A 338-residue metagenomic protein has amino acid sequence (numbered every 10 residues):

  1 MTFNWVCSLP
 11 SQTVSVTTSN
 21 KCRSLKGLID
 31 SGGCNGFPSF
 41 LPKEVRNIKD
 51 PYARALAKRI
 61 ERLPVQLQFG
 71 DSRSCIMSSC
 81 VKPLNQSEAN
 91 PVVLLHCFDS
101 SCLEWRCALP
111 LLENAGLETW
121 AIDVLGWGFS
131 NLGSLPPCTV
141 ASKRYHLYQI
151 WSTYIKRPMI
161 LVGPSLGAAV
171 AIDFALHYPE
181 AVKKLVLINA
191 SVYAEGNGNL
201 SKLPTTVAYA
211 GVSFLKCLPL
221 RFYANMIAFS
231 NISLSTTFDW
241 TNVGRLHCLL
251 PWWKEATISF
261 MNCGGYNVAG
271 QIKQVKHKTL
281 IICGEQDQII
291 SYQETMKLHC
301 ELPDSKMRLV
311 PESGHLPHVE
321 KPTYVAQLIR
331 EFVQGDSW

Functional and structural regions predicted by a protein language model:
M1-V92, N114-E118, N131, P137-C138 (+4 more regions): Alpha/beta-hydrolase fold catalytic core
F3, P303-W338: Catalytic active-site module of serine/aspartate enzymes centered on a nucleophile-bearing elbow/loop
A89, C97-S100, S165: Active-site glycine-rich loops that stabilize anionic/oxyanionic intermediates across multiple enzyme folds
C97-C107, T119: Serine-hydrolase catalytic-loop signature spanning alpha/beta hydrolases and amidase-signature enzymes
I172-L215: Flexible "cap/lid" loop of the alpha/beta hydrolase fold
G196-G198, K202, S213-H277: Conserved alpha/beta-hydrolase catalytic His-Asp/Glu region
V275-K276, I281-C283, D287: Short beta-strand/loop motif that positions the catalytic acidic residue of the alpha/beta-hydrolase fold
Q286-I290, H315: Acidic catalytic loop of the alpha/beta-hydrolase fold
